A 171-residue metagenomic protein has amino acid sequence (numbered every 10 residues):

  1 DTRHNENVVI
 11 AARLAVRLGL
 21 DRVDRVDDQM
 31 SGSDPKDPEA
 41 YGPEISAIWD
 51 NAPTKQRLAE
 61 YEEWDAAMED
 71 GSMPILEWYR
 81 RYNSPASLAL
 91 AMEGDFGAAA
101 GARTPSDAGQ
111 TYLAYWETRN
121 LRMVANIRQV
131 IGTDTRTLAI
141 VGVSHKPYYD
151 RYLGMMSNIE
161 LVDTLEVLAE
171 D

Functional and structural regions predicted by a protein language model:
D1-R103, V162-L168: Structured, acidic catalytic/metal-binding patches in enzyme active sites
A102-Q110: Active-site-proximal helix-loop elements at catalytic-domain edges
G109-D171: A cross-kingdom marker for long, charged
